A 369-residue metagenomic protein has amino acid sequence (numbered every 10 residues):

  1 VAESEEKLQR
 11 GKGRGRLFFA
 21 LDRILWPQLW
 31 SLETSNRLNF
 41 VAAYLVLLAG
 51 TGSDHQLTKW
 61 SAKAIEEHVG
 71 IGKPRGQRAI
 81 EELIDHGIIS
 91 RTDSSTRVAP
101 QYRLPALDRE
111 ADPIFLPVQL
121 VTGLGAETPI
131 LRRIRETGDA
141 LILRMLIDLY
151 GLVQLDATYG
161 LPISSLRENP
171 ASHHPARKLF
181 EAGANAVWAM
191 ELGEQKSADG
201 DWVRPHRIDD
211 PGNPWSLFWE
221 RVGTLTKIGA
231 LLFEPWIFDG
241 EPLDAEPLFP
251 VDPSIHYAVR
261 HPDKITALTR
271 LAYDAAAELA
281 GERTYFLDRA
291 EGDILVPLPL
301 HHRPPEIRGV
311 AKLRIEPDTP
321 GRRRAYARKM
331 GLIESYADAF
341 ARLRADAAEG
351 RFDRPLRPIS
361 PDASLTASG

Functional and structural regions predicted by a protein language model:
V1-R37, G52-H55, L107-I142, D156-N169: Positively charged, structured surface patches that bind polyanionic biopolymers
N39-L47, M145-L149: Short alpha-helical "packing" element that flanks the helix-turn-helix/winged-helix DNA-binding module
T58: Flexible coil/turn residues that form the inter-helical turn or adjacent wing/linker of helix-turn-helix
A62-K63, G223: Residues within the helices of the helix-turn-helix
E66: The alpha-helix within a helix-turn-helix
G76, I84-R97, L124-D148, L152-G369: Electrostatic interaction modules used in gene-expression and signaling proteins
T92-I114: Short, structured interface segments
